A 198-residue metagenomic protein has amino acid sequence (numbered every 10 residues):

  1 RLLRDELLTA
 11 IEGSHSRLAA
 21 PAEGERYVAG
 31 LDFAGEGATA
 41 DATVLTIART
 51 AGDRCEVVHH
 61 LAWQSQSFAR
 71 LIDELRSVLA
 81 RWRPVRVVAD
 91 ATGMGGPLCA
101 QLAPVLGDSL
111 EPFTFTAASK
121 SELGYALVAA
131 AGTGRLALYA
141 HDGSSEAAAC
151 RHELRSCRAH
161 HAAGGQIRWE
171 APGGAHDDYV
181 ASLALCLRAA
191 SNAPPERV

Functional and structural regions predicted by a protein language model:
R1-L31: ATPase catalytic-site recognition across NTP-hydrolyzing enzymes
P21-T50: Gly/Thr-rich phosphate-binding beta-strand-loop-beta motif of the actin/hexokinase/Hsp70
D32, D90, D178-A181: Acidic active-site catalytic centers that drive phospho-/nucleotidyl reactions and related ester hydrolyses
V44, R70-S77, D178-A181: Well-ordered alpha-helical segments embedded in enzymatic catalytic cores
A51-G164: Mg2+-dependent endonuclease catalytic cores in nucleic-acid-processing enzymes, primarily RNase H-like
L61, D177, L183, L187-V198: Acidic two-metal-ion nuclease catalytic site recognized across multiple nuclease folds, prominently DnaQ/RNase D-T
S119-E122, D177, A181: An amphipathic alpha-helix/helix-turn recognition signal
A162-G174: Short, solvent-exposed helix-loop connector elements
